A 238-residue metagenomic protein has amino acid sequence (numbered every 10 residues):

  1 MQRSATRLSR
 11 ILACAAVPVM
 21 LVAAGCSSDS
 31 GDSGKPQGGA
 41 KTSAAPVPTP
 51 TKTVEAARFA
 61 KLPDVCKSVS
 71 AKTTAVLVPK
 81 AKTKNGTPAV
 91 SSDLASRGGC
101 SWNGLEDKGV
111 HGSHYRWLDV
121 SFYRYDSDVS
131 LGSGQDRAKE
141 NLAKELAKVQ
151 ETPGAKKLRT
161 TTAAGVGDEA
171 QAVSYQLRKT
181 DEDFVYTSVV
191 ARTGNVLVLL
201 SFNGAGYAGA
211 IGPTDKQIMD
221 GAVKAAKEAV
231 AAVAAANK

Functional and structural regions predicted by a protein language model:
M1-A24: Sec-dependent bacterial lipoprotein signal peptides
T6, G31-G39, P48-K238: A small/polar (G/S/T-enriched), proline-flanked helix-loop surface module common in exported/cell-envelope proteins
C14, T42-A44, F59: Generic N-terminal simple sequence motifs
C26-S30: Bacterial signal peptide processing site
